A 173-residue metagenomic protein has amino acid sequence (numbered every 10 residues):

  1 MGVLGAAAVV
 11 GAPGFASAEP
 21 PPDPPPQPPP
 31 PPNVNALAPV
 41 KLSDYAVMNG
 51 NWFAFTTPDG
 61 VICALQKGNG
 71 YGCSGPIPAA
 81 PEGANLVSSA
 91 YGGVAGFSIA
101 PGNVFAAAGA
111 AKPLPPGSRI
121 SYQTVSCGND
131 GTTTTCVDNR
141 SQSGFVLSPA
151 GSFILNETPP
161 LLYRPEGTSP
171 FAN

Functional and structural regions predicted by a protein language model:
M1-E19: Secretory targeting and sorting signals
G14-S17, P39-G60: Long, hydrophobic N-terminal alpha-helical segment
E19-Y45, K67-P115, A150-N173: A low-complexity, Ser/Thr/Gly/Pro-enriched, surface-exposed linker/loop concept that marks segments flanking
M48-P58, A64-L65, P116-G128: Extracellular glycan-recognition/adhesion modules and their associated mucin-like linkers
W52, G68-G70, G131-T133: A generic structural signal for beta-strand entry/edge sites
I62, G70-G72, P81, T134-V137 (+1 more regions): Short loop/beta submotifs within extracellular cysteine-rich repeat domains
K112-T158: Extracytosolic low-complexity repeat regions of secreted or lipid-anchored proteins
